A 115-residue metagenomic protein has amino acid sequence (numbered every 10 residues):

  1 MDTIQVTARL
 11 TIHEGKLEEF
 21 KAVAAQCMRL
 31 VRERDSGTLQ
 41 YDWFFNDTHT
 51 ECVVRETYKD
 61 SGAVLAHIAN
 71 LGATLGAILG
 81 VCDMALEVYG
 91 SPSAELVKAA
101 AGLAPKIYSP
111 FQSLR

Functional and structural regions predicted by a protein language model:
I4, T50-C52: Hydrophobic residues embedded in beta-strands of well-ordered beta-sheets
Q5-L10: Active-site-flanking beta-strand signature of metal-NTP-handling nucleotidyl enzymes and homologous cyclase-like
I12-A22: Short, surface-exposed ligand-recognition loops at beta-strand->loop->(often short) alpha-helix junctions that present
V23-A24, H67: Hydrophobic alpha-helical membrane-association signature
L30-L39, T57-K106: An amphipathic, aromatic/His-enriched active-site/gating alpha helix that lines ligand/cofactor pockets
Y41, C52-V54: Short hydrophobic/aromatic-rich beta-strand segments that constitute the beta-sheet cores of beta-sandwich/beta-barrel
F44-T48: Short beta-strand micro-motifs enriched in acidic
A94-E95, F111-R115: A short acidic, often aromatic-flanked loop/helix-cap motif at beta-alpha or helix-coil junctions that lines enzyme
